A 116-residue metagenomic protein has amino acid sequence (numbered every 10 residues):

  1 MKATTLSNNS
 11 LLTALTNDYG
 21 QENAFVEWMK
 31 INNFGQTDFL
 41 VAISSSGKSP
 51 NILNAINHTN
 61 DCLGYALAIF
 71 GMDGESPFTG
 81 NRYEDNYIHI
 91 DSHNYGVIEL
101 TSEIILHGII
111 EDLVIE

Functional and structural regions predicted by a protein language model:
M1-E116: Glycine-rich phosphate-binding loops that contact phosphosugars or nucleotide phosphates
